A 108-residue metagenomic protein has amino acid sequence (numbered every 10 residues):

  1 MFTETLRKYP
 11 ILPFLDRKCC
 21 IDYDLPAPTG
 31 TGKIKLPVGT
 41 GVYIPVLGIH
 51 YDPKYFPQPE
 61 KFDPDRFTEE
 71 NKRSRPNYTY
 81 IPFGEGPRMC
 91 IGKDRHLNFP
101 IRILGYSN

Functional and structural regions predicted by a protein language model:
M1-G32: Conserved cytochrome P450 K-helix E-x-x-R motif and the immediately C-terminal K′/meander segment
Y9, I44-N71: Conserved cytochrome P450 K-helix/beta-meander segment immediately N-terminal to the heme-binding cysteine loop
D16, E70-I81: Active-site-adjacent bridging/hinge elements
G32-I34, K54: Residue "hotspots" at secondary-structure boundaries inside conserved domains
D94-N108: Cytochrome P450 heme-binding "Cys pocket" and the immediately downstream C-terminal segment
